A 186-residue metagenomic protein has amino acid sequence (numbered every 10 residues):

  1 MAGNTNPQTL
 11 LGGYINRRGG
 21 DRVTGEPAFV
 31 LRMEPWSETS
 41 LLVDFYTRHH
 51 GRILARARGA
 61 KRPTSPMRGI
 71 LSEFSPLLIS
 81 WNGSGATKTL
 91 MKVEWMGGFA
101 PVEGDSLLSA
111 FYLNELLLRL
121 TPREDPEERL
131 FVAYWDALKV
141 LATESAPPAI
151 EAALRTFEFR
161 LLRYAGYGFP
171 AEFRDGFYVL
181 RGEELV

Functional and structural regions predicted by a protein language model:
A2-L41, Y46-V186: Non-catalytic alpha-helical scaffolds and adjoining flexible linkers that form interface surfaces for assembly
